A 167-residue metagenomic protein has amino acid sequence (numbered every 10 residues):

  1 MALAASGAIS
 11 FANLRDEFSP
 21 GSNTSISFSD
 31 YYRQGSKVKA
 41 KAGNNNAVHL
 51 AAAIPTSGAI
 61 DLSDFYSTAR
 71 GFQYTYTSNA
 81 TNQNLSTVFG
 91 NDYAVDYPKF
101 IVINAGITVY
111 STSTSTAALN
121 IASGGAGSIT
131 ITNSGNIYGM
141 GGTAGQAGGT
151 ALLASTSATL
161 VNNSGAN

Functional and structural regions predicted by a protein language model:
A2-N167: Glycine-biased low-complexity/repetitive sequence motifs
